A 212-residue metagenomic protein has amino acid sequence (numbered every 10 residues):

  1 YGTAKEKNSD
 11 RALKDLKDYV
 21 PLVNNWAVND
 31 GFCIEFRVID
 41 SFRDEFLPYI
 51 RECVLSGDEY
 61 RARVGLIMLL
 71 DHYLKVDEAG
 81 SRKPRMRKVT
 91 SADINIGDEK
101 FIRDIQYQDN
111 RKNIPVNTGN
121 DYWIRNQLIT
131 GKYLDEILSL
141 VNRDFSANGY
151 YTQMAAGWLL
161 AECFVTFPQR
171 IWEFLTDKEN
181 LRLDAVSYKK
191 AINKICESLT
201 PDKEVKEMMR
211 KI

Functional and structural regions predicted by a protein language model:
Y1-I212: Alpha-helical scaffold domains
